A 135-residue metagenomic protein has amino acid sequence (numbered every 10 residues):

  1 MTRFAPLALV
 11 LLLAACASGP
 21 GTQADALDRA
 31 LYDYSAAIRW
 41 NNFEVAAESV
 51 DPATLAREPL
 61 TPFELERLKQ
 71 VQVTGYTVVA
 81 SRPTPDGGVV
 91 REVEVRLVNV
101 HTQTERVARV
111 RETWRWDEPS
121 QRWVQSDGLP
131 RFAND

Functional and structural regions predicted by a protein language model:
T2-V10: Sec-dependent signal peptide recognition, specifically the positively charged N-region followed immediately by
Q23-R39: Short, aromatic-enriched amphipathic alpha-helices that serve as compact interaction elements
D28, F43-V90, Q103: Short solvent-exposed beta->alpha transition segments
S35-R39, F43, E48-L55, R96-N99 (+1 more regions): Sec-exported extracytoplasmic/periplasmic mature domains
T84-D135: Exposed beta-sheet edge and beta->alpha loop/turn motif
